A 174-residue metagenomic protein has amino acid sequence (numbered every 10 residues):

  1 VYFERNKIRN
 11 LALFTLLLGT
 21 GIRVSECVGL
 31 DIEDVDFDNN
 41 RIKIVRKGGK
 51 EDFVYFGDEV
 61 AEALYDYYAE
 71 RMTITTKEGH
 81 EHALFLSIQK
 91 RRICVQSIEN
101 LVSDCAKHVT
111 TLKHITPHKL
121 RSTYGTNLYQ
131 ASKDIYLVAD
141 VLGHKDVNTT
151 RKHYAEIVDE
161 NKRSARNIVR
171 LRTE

Functional and structural regions predicted by a protein language model:
V1-E174: Conserved catalytic core of the tyrosine transesterase superfamily
